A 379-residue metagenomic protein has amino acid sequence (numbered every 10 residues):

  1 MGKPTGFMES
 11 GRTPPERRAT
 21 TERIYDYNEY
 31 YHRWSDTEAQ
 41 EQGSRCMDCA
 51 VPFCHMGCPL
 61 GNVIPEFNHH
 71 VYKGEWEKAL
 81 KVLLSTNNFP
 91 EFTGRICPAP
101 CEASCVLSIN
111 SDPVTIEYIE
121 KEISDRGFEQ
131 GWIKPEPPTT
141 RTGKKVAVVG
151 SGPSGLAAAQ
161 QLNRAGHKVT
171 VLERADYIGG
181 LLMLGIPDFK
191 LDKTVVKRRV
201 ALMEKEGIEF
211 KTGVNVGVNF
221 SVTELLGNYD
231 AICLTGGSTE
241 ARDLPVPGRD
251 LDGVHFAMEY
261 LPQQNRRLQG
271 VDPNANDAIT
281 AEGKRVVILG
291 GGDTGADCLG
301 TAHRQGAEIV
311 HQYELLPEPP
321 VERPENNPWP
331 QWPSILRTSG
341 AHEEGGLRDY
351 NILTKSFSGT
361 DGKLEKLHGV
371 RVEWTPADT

Functional and structural regions predicted by a protein language model:
M1-T37, Q42, E120-T379: Residues forming the flavin
H32, D36, L60, I64 (+10 more regions): Generic structural signal for well-ordered, non-membrane alpha-helical segments in soluble metabolic enzymes
H32-F53, W76-P100: Immediate flanking context of iron-sulfur cluster ligation sites
C46-C49, C97, C105, N276 (+2 more regions): Functionally engaged cysteine thiol sites
D48-K73, G94-I123, T170, R174-Y177 (+1 more regions): Iron-sulfur cluster-binding cysteine motifs and their immediate structural context in ferredoxin-like electron-transfer
H69-F89, E117-E136, R141: Short microdomains enriched in Cys/His and/or Lys/Arg
